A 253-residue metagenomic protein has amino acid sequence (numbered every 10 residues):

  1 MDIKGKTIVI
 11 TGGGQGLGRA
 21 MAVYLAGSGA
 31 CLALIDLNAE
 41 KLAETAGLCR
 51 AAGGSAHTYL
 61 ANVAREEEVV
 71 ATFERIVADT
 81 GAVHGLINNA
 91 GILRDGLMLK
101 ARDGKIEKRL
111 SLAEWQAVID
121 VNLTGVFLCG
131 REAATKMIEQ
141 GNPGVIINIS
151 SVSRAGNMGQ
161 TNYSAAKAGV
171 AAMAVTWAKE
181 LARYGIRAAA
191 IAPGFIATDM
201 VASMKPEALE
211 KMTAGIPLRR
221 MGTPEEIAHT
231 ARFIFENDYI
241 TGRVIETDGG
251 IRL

Functional and structural regions predicted by a protein language model:
I3-L32: Canonical Rossmann dinucleotide-binding motif of NAD(H)/NADP(H)-dependent dehydrogenases/reductases, specifically
K6, G54-S55, A82-V83, K105 (+3 more regions): Active-site loop of short-chain dehydrogenase/reductase
A39-E40, L60-T72, L112, E226: The beta1-alpha1 cofactor-binding region of Rossmann-like NAD(H)/NADP(H)-dependent oxidoreductases
H84, I92, K105-F127, I147 (+1 more regions): Catalytic Tyr-X3-Lys loop
L93-Q116, E139, G159-N162, A202-M204: Conserved mid-core segment of classical short-chain dehydrogenase/reductases
I106-E114, I147-G169, A174-V175, K179-R183: Catalytic loop of short-chain dehydrogenase/reductase
G130-R131, V175: A short, exposed helix-loop element centered on a Lys and neighboring polar residues
R220-T247, R252: C-terminal substrate-recognition "lid" of short-chain dehydrogenase/reductases
